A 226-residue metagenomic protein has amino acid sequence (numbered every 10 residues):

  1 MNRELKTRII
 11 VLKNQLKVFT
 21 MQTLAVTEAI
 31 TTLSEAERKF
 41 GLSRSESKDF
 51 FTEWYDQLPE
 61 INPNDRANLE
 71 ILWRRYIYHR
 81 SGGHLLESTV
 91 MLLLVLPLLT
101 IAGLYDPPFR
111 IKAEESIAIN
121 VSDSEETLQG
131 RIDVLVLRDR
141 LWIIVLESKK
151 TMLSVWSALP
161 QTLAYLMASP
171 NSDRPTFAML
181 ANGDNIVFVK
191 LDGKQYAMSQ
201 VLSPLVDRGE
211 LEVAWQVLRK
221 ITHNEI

Functional and structural regions predicted by a protein language model:
R8, K13-P175, V187-I226: A short, conserved, highly charged catalytic patch centered on acidic carboxylates
L180-N182: Central hydrophobic cores of alpha-helical transmembrane segments in multi-pass integral membrane proteins
